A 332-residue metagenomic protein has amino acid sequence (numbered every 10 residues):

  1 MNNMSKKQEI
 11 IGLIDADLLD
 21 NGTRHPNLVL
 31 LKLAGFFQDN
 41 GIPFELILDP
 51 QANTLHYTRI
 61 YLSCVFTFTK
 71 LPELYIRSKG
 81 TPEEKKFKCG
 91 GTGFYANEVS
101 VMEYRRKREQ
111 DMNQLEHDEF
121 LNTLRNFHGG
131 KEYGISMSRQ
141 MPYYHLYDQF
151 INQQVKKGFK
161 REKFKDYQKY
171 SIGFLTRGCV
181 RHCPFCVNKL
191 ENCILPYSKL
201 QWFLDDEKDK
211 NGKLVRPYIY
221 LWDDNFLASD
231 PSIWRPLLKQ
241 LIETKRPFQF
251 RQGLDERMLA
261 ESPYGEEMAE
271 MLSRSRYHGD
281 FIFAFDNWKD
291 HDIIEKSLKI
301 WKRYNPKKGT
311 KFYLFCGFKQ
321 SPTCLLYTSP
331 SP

Functional and structural regions predicted by a protein language model:
M1-C89, G93-E98, E109-D111: A short, structured N-terminal alpha-helical element that caps or precedes a catalytic domain
M4-Q8, Q51-T58, T81-E83, D166 (+3 more regions): Flexible, charged surface loops at secondary-structure boundaries
L13, L204-K311, C316-F318: Conserved SAM/AdoMet-binding glycine-rich loop
T23-L31, K165-D209: Canonical Radical SAM [4Fe-4S] cluster-binding loop centered on the CxxxCxxC motif and its immediate flanking residues
I60, P72, A96-M102, P184 (+2 more regions): Short, charged, surface-exposed secondary-structure boundary motifs
P82-C179, P184-V187: Catalytic core of nucleotide-activated saccharide and alditol-phosphate transferases
P322-L326: Catalytic cores of alpha/beta
Y327-P332: Conserved small/polar residues in nucleotide/adenosyl-binding loops
